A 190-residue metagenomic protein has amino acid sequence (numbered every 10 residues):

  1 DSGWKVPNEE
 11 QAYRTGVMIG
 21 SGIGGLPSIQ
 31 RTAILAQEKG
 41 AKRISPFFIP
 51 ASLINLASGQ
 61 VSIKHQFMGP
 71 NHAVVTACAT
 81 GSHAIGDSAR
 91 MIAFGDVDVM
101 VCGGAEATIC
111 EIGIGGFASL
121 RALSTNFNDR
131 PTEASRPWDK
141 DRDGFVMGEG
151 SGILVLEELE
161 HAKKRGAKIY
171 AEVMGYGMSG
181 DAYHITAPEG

Functional and structural regions predicted by a protein language model:
D1-T15: Conserved active-site "lid/cap" helical segment
S2, K64, M68, M91 (+4 more regions): Change "in soluble alpha/beta enzymes" to "in soluble alpha/beta proteins
R14-M18, D98-C102, Y170: Short glycine-aspartate micro-motif
S21-G24, T76-T80, G104-I109, G175-G180: Acidic, glycine-rich active-site loops and adjacent beta-strand->loop/helix elements that engage anionic groups
G24-D87, D96, S119-V146: Conserved catalytic cysteine-centered active-site region of acyl-thioester-dependent Claisen-condensing enzymes
S28-R31, I85, C110-G116, Y183-T186: Short acidic, glycine/serine/threonine-rich loops at helix termini
R130-G190: Condensing-enzyme catalytic core mediating Claisen C-C bond formation in acyl metabolism
